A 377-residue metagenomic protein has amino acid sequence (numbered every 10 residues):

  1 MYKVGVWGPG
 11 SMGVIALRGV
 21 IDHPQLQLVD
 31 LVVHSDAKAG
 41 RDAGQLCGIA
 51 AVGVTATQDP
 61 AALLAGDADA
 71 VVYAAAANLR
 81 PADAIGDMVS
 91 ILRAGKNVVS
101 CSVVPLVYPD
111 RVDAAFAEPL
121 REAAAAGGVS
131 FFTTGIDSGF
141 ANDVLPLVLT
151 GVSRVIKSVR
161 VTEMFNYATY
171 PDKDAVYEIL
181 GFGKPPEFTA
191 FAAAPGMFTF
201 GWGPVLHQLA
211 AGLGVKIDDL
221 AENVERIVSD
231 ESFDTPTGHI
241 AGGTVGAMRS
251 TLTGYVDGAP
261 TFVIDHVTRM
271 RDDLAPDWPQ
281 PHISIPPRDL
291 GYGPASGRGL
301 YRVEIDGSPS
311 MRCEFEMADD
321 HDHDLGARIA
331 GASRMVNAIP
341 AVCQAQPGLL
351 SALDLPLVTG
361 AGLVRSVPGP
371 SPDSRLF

Functional and structural regions predicted by a protein language model:
M1-A94, G214: N-terminal glycine-/serine-/threonine-rich beta1-alpha1-beta2 phosphate-ribose binding loop of Rossmann-like
W7, S11-I15, G66, G86 (+9 more regions): Conserved active-site and cofactor/substrate-binding residues in soluble primary-metabolism enzymes
W7, T150-P279, G299-V303: Active-site-lining helix/loop region of Rossmann-like oxidoreductase modules
G10-M12, N78, P105-Y108, D113 (+2 more regions): Gly/Ser/Thr-rich loops at beta-strand to alpha-helix junctions that form or flank small-molecule/cofactor-binding
I85, A94, V103-V129: Rossmann-fold NAD(P)-binding glycine/threonine-rich loop
N97-V99: A short hydrophobic/small-residue beta-strand
F140-G151: Alpha-helical support elements that line or immediately flank enzyme active sites and cofactor-binding pockets
T235-F377: C-terminal active-site/capping subdomain that shapes the small-molecule cofactor and substrate pocket of enzyme
